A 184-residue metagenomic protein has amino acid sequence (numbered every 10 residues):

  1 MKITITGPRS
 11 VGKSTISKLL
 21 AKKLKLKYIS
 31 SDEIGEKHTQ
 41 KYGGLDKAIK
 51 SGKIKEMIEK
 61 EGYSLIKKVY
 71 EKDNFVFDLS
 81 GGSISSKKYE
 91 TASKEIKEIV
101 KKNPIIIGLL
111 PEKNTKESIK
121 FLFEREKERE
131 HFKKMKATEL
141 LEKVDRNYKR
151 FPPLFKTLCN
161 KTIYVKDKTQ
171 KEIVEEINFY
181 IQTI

Functional and structural regions predicted by a protein language model:
I5: Hydrophobic anchor at the beta1->P-loop junction of P-loop NTPases
R9: The conserved Walker
S14: Walker A/P-loop
K18, K22-S64: Conserved substrate/cofactor phosphate-moiety recognition/catalytic segment in nucleotide-dependent phosphotransferases
L19, K72, I105, K149-I184: NTP-dependent small-molecule kinase module
M57-V100: Glycine-rich phosphate-binding loop used to anchor ATP phosphates in small-molecule kinases, encompassing both
S80-I84, E112-N114, K168: Short glycine-rich anion-binding loops that position phosphate/pyrophosphate groups of nucleotides and phosphorylated
V100-P153: A glycine- and Lys/Arg-enriched "phosphate-lid" helix/loop adjacent to the NTP-binding pocket of small-molecule kinases
